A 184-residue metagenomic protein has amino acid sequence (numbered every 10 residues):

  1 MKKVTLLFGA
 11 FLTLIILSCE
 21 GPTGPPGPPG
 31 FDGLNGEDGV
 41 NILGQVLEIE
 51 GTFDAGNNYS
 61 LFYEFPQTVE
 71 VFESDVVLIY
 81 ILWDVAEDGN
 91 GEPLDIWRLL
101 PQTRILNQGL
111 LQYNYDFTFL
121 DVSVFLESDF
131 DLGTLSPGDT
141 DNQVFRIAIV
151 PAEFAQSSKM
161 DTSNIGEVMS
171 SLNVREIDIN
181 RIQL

Functional and structural regions predicted by a protein language model:
M1-V4, E20: Positively charged n-region of N-terminal signal peptides that target proteins for export
V4-T5, G39: Residue-level detector of intrinsically disordered/flexible regions characterized by low predicted structural confidence
L6-A10: Sec-dependent N-terminal signal peptides
I15-S18: C-terminal motif of bacterial Sec signal peptides marking the signal peptidase cleavage site
G21-Q45: Collagen/collagen-like triple-helix recognition
L43-V144, A148-L184: Extracellular or exported targeting regions of proteins
